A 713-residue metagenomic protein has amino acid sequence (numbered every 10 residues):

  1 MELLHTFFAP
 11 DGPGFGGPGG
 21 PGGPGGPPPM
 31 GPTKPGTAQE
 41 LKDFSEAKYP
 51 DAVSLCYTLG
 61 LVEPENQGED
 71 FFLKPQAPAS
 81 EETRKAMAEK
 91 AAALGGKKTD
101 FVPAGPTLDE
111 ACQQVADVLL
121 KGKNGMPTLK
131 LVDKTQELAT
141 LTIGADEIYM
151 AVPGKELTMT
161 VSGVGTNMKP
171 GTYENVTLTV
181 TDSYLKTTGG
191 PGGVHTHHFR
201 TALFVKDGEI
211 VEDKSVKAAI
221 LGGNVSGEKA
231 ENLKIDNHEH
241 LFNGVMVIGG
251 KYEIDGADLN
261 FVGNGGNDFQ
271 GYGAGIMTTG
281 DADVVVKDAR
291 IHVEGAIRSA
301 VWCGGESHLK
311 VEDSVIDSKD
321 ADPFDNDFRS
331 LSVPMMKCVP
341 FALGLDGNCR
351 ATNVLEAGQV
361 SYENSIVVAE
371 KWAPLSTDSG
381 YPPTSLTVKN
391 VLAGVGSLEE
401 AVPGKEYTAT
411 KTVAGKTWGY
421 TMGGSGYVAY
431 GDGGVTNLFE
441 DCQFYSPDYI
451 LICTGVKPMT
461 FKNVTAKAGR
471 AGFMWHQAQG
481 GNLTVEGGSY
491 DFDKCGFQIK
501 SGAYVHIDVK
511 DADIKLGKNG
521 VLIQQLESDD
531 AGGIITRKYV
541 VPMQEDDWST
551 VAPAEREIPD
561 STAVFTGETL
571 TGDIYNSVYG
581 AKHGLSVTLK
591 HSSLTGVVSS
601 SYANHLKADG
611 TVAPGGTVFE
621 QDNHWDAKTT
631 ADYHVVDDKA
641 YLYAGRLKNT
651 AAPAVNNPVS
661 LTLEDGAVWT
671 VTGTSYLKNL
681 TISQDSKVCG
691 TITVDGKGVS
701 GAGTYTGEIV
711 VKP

Functional and structural regions predicted by a protein language model:
M1-V115, R329-L331: N-terminal propeptides
F15-P32, L185-K214, N260-G280, G305 (+13 more regions): Acidic/polar low-complexity surface segments
K34-A47, E65-P75, D100, V216-A219 (+13 more regions): Short, recurring structural edge motifs at helix starts
V102, P106-G263, E708-P713: N-terminal segments that cap or nucleate solenoid repeat domains
P106-Q113, T135, T140-G144, S162-G165 (+13 more regions): Sequence/structural signature of small/polar-enriched beta-strand/turn repeats that build beta-strand-rich repeat
A111-L120, L129-L131, E137-A151, T160-G163 (+21 more regions): Short, T/G/N/S-enriched strand-turn elements that build extracellular solenoid repeat scaffolds
L138, I143, Y149-P153, N167-M168 (+30 more regions): All-beta strand scaffolds that present successive hydrophobic residues in beta-strands
N237, F261-G263, V293-G295, S318 (+10 more regions): Residues in short coils/turns that link rungs of repeat/solenoid architectures in beta-rich domains
